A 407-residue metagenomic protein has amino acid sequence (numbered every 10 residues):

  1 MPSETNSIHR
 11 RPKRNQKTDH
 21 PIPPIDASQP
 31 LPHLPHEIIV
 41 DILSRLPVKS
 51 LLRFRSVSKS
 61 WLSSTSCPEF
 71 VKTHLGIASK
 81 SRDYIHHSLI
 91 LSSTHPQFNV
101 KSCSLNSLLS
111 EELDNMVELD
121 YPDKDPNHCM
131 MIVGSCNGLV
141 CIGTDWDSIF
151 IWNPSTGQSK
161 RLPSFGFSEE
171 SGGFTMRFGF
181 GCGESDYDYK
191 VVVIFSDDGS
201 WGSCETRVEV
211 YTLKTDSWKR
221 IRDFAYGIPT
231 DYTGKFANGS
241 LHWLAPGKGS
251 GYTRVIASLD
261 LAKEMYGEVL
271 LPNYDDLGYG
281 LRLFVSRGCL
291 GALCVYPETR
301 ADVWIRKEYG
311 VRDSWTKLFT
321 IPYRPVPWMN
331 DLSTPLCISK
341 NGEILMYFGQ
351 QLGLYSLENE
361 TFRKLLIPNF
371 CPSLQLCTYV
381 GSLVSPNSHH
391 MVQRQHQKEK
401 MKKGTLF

Functional and structural regions predicted by a protein language model:
M1-F407: N-terminal entry/capping and adjacent linker segments that precede and initiate structured domains
